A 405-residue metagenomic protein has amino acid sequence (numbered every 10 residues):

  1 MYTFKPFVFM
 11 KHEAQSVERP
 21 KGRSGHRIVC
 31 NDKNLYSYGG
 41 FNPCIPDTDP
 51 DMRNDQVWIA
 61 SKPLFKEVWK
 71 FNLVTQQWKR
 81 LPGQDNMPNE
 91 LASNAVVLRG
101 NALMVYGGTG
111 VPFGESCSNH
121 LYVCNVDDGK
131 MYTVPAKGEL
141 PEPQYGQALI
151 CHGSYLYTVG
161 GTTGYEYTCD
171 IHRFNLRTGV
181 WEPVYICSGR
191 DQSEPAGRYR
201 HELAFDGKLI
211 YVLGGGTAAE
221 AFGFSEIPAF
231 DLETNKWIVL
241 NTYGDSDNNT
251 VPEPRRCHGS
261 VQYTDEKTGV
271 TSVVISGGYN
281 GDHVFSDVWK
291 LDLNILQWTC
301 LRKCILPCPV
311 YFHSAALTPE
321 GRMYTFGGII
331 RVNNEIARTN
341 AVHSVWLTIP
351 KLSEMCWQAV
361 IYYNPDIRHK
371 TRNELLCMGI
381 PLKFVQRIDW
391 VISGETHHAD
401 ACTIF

Functional and structural regions predicted by a protein language model:
M1-F9, N42, S314-F405: Cullin-RING E3 adaptor/co-adaptor recruitment helices
M1-R19, Q77-R80: A short helix->beta-strand "capping" segment at the edge of beta-propeller domains
H12-E18, L81-M87, V134-E139, V184-D191 (+2 more regions): Short loop/turn motifs that cap or connect beta-strands within the blades of beta-propeller-type repeat domains
V17, N31-S61, G83, R99-C117 (+9 more regions): Glycine-centered tight turns/hairpins at beta-strand boundaries that repeat across beta-rich repeat domains
S24-I28, E90-V96, H120, P143-L149 (+3 more regions): Beta-propeller and closely related beta-sheet repeat lectin domains
D51-Q76, S118-K130, C169-V180, F224-K236 (+2 more regions): Beta-propeller blade signature
G214, T250-L293: Loop/turn-rich, solvent-exposed surfaces of beta-rich toroidal or solenoidal domains
V239-C257, N294-E320: Conserved blade-ending motifs and adjacent loop-strand segments that build the rim/top face of beta-propeller domains
